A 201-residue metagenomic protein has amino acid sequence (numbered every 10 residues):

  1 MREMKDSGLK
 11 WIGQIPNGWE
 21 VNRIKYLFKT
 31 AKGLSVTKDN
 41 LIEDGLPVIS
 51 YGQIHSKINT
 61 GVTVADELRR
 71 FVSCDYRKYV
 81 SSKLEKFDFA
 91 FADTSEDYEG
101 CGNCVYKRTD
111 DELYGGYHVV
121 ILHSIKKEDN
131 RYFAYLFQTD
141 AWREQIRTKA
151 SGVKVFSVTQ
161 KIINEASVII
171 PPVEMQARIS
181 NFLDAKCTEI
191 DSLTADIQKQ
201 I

Functional and structural regions predicted by a protein language model:
R2-K38, E165, I169, V173-A177 (+2 more regions): Non-catalytic DNA-recognition/assembly elements of restriction-modification systems
M4-S7, K38, E112-V119, E128-R131 (+1 more regions): A short glycine-rich beta-alpha junction/loop motif
S7-G8, K25-N40, G52-F89: Sequence-specific dsDNA recognition surfaces
S50, D75-Q138, S157-T159: A short beta-sheet element
V105-Y106, K149-G152: Short amphipathic beta-strand starts and helix->beta connectors
W142-Q145: Periplasmic-binding protein-like
